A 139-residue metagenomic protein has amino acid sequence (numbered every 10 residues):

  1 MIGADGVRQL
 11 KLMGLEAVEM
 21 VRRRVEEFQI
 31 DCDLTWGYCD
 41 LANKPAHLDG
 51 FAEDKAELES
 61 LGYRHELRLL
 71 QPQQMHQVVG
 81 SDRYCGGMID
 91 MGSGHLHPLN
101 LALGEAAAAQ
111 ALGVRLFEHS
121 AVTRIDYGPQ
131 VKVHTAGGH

Functional and structural regions predicted by a protein language model:
I2-A108: Rossmann-like flavin
L69-S81, V114-K132: A conserved short coil-to-beta-strand element within the FAD-binding core of flavoproteins
H134-H139: Core beta-strand elements of the Rossmann-like FAD/NAD(P) dinucleotide-binding domain in flavoenzyme oxidoreductases
